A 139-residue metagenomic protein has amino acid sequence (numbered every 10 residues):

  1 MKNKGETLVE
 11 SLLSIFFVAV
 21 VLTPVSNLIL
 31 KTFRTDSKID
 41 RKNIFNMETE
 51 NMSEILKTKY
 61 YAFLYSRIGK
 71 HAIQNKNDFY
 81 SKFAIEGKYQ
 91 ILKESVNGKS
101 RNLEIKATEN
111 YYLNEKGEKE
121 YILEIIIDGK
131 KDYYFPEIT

Functional and structural regions predicted by a protein language model:
M1-K4: N-terminal leader/signal peptides at the extreme start of proteins
E6-E50: Aliphatic-rich helix starts adjacent to a transmembrane/signal segment
K42-T139: Flexible, low-complexity segments enriched in proline/glycine/serine and punctuated by aromatic residues
